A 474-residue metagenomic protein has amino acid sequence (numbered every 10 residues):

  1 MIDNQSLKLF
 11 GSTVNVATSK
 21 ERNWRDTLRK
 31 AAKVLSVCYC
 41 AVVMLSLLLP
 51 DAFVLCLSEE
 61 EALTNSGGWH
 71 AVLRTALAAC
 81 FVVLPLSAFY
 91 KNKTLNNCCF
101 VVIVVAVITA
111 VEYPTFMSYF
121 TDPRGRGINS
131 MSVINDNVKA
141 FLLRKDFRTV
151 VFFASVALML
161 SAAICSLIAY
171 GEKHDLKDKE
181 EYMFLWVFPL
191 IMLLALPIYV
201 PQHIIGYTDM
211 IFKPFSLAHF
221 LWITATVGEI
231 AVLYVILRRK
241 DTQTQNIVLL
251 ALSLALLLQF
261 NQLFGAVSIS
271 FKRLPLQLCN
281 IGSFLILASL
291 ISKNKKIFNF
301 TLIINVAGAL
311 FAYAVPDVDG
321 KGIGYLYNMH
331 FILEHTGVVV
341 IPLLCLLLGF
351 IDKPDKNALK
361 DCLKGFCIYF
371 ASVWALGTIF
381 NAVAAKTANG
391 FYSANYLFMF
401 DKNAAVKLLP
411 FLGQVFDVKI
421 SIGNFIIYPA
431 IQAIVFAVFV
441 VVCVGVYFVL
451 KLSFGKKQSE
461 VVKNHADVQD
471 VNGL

Functional and structural regions predicted by a protein language model:
D3-Q5, A17-C38, L176-V187, K240-I247: N-terminal membrane topogenic signal
L28-L47, I103-I108, M183-L196, T226 (+1 more regions): Alpha-helical transmembrane segments
V37-M44, V101-P114, L190-L194, C362-Y396: Hydrophobic alpha-helical membrane-insertion segments
S46-E60, Y113-P123, I198-T208, F260-S268 (+2 more regions): Juxtamembrane "helix-exit" motif on the non-cytosolic side of transmembrane helices
N65, H70, N135-M159, Y207-A225 (+2 more regions): Membrane-interface transmembrane-helix boundary segments in multi-pass integral membrane proteins
R74-L86, V150-A169, L221-Y234, N280-I291 (+2 more regions): Hydrophobic cores of alpha-helical transmembrane segments in multi-pass inner/ER membrane proteins, independent
N97-T109, L185-L190, A251-L254, N299-L310 (+1 more regions): Central hydrophobic cores of alpha-helical transmembrane segments in multi-pass integral membrane proteins
F100, M117-N137, L276-S283, S289-P342 (+1 more regions): Membrane-proximal helix-loop-helix units in multi-pass membrane proteins
